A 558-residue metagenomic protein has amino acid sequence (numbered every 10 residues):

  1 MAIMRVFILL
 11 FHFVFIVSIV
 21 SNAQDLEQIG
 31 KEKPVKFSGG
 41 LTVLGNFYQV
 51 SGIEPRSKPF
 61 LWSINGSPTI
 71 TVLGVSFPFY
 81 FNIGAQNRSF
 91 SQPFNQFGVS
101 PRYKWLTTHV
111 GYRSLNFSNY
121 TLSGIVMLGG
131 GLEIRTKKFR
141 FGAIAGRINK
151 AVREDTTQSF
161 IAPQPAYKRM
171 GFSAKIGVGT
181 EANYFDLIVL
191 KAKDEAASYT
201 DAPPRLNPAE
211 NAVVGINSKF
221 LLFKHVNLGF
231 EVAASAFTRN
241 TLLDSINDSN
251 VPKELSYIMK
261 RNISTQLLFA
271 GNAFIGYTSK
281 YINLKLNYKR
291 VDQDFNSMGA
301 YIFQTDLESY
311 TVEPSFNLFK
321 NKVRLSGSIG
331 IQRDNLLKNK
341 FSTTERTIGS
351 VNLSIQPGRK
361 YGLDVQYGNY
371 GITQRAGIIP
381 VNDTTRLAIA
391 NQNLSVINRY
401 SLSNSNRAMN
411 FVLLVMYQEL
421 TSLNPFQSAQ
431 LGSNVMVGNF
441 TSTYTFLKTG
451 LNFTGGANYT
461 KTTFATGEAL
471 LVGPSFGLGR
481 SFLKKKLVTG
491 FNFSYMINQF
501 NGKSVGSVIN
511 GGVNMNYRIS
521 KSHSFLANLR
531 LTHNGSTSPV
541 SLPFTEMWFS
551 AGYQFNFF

Functional and structural regions predicted by a protein language model:
M1-E27: Bacterial Sec-dependent N-terminal signal peptides
D25-G52, K58-F60, I70-F79, P101-V110 (+3 more regions): Transmembrane beta-strand segments of Gram-negative outer membrane beta-barrel proteins
N46, E54-N65, Q92, A174-I176 (+3 more regions): Exposed, low-structure sequence patches enriched in small/polar residues
S57-I64, V72-F77, S89-N95, K104-W105 (+4 more regions): Outer-membrane beta-barrel translocator/receptor signature
N82-I148, Y277, N283-L284, R290-Q293: Outer membrane beta-barrel
L115-T121, A162-P163, A202-N207, N262-I263: Outer-membrane beta-barrel proteins
E154-T156: Segments surrounding the PLD/"HKD" phosphodiesterase catalytic module and close analogs
